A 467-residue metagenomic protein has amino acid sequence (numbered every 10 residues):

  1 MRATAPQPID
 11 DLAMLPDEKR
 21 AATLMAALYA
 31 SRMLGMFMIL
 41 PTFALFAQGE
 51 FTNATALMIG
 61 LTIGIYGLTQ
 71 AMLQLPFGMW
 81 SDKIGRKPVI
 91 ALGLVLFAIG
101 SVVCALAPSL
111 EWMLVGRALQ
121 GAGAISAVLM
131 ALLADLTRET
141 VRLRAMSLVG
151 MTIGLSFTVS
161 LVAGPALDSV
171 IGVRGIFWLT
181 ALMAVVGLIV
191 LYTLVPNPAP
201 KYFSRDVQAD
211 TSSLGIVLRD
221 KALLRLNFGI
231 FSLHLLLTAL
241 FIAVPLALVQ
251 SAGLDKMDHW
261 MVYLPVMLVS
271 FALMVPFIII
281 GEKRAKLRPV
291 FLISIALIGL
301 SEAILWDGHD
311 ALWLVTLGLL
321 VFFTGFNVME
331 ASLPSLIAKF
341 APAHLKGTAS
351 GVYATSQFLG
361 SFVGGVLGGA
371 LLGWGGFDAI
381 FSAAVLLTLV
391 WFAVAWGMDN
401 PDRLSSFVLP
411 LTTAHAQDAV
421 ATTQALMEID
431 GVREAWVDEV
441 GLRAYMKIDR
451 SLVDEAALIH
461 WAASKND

Functional and structural regions predicted by a protein language model:
P6-E18, P196-G229: Juxtamembrane intracellular "pre-TM" segments in multi-pass secondary transporters
P41-A56, I242-D258: Short amphipathic helix-loop junctions that connect adjacent transmembrane helices in Major Facilitator Superfamily/SLC
G67-L75, F157-T158, M267-V275, S361-F362: Residue-level signature of mid-helix packing/kink "hotspots" within the transmembrane helices of 12-pass Major
M72-P108: Conserved MFS/SLC helix-loop-helix module at the cytosolic interface between two early adjacent transmembrane helices
L73-G85, L273-K286, L372: Helix-to-loop junctions at the C-terminal end of transmembrane segments in multipass secondary transporters
K83-G93, E282-I295: Cytoplasmic membrane-interface "Motif A"-like loop-to-helix N-cap segments of 12-TM Major Facilitator Superfamily
G116-I153: Cytoplasmic helix-loop-helix junction between adjacent transmembrane helices in 12-TM secondary transporters
L182-K201, W391-D399: C-terminal membrane-cytosol helix-exit motif in multi-pass small-molecule transporters
